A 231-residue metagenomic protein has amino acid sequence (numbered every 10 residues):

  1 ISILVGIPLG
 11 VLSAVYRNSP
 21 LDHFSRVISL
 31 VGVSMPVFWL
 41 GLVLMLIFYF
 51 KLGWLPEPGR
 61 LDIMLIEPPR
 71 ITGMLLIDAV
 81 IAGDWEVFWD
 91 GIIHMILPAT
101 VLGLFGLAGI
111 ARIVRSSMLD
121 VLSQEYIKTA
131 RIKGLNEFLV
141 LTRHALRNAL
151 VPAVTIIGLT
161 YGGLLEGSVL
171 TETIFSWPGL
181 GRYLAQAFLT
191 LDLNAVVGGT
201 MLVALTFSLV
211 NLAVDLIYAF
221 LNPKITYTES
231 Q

Functional and structural regions predicted by a protein language model:
I1-L21, V37, P68-Q231: Alpha-helical transmembrane segments of integral membrane proteins, especially multi-pass inner/plasma-membrane
S29-L61, E67-L76, V101-L107: Membrane-water interface segments at the C-terminal ends of transmembrane alpha-helices in multi-pass inner-membrane
P56-E57, I63, T129, Y227: Generic structural "secondary-structure junction" signal
